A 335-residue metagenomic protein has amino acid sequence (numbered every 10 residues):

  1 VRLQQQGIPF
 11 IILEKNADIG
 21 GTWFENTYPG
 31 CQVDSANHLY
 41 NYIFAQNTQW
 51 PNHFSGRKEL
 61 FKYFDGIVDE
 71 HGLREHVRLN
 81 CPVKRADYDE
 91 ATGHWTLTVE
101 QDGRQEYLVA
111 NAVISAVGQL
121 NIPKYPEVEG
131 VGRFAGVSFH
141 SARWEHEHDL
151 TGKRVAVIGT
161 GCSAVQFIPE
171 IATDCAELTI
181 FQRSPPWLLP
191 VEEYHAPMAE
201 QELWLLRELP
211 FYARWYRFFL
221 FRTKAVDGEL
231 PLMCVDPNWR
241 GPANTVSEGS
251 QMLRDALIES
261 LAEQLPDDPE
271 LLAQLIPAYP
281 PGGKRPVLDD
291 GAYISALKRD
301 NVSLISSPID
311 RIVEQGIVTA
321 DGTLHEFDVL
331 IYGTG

Functional and structural regions predicted by a protein language model:
V1-I19, L108, V113-E259, V302 (+1 more regions): Rossmann-like dinucleotide-binding core of oxidoreductases
V1-V77, Q182-R183, Q264-D267: Beta1-alpha1 glycine-rich phosphate/pyrophosphate-binding loop at the start of Rossmann-like nucleotide-binding domains
N41-Q49, D236-P242, A278: Short glycine/proline-rich turn/loop motifs
N47-G66, R78, T245-L253, P280-A292: Short beta-strand to alpha-helix junction loop
N52-N121, L257: Feature captures the FAD/FMN-dependent oxidoreductase FAD-binding
L79-H94, D300-A320: A conserved short coil-to-beta-strand element within the FAD-binding core of flavoproteins
P82, D89-E106, S260-L297: Conserved redox-cofactor binding core of oxidoreductases
F327-G335: C-terminal substrate/ligand-recognition segments
